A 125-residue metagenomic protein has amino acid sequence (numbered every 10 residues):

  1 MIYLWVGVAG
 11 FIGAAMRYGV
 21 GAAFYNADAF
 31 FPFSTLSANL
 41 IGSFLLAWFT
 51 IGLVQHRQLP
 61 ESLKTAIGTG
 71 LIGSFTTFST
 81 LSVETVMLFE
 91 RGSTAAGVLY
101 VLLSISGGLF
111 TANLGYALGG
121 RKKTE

Functional and structural regions predicted by a protein language model:
M1-E125: Membrane-interface helix-loop junctions in multi-pass transporters/channels
